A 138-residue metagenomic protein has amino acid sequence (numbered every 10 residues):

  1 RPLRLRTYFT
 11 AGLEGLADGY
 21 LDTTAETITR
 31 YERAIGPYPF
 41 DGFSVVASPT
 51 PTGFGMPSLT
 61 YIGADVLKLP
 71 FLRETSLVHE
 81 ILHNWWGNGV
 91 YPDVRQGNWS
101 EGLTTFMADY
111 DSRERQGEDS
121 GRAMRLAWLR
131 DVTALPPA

Functional and structural regions predicted by a protein language model:
P2-N84, N88-G97, M107, D111: Juxtacatalytic substrate-recognition/specificity segment
R95, E101-A138: Acidic/His/Gly-enriched intrinsically disordered linker/tail segments that often contain short helix/coil "MoRF-like"
